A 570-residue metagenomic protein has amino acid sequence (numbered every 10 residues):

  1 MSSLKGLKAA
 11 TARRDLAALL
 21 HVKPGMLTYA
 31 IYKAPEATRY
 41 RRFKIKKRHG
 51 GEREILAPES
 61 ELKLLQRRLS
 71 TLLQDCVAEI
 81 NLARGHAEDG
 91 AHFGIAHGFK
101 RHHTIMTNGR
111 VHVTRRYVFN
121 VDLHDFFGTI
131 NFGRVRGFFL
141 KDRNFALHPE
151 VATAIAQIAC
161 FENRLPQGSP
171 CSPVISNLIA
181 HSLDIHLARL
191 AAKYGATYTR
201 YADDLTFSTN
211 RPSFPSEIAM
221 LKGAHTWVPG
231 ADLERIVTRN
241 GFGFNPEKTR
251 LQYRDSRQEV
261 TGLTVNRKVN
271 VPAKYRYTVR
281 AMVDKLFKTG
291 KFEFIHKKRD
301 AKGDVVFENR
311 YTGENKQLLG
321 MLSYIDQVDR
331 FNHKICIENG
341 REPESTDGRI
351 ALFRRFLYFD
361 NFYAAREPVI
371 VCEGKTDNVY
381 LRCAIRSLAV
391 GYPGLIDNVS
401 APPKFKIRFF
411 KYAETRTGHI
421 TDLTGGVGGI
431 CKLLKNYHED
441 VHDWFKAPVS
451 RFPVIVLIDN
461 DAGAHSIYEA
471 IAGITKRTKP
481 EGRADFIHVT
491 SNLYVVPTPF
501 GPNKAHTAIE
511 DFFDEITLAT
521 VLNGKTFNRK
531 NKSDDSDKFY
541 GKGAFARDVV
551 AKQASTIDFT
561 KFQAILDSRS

Functional and structural regions predicted by a protein language model:
M1-K46, E54-C76, A83-V121, F126-I130 (+7 more regions): Right-hand nucleic-acid polymerase module
E36-R48, D485, D534-F539: Short, compositionally biased low-complexity segments
S172: Active-site-proximal polar cores
L178-A191: Short amphipathic alpha-helix segments
T197-Y201: Short beta-strand
N210-F214, D461-G463: Helix N-cap motif at beta-to-alpha junctions
E338-S570: Acidic, divalent-metal-binding catalytic cores of TOPRIM and closely related two-metal-ion phosphodiester/pyrophosphate
